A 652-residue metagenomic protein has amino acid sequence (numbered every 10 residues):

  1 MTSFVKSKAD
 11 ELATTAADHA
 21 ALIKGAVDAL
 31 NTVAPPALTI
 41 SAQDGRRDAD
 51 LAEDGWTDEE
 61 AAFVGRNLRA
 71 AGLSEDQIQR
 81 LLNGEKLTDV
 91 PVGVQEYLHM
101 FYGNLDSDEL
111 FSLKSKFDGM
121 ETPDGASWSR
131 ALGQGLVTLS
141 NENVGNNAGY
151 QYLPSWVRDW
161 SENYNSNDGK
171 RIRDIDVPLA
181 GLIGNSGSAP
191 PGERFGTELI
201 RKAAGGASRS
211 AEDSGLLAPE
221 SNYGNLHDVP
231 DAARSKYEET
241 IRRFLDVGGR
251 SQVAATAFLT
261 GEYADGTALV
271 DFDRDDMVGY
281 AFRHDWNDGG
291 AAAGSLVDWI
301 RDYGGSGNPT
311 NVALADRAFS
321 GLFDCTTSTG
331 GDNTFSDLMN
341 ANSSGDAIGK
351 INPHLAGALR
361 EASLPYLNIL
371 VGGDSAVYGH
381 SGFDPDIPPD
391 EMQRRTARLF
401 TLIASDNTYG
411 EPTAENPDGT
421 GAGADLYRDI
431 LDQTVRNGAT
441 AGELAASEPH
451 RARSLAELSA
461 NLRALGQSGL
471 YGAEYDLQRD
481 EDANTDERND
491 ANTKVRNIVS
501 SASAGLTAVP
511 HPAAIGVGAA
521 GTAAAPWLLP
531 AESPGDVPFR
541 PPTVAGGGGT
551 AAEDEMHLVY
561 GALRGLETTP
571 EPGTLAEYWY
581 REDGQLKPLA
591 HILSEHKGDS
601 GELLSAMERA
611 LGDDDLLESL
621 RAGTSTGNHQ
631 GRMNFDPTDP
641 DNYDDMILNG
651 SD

Functional and structural regions predicted by a protein language model:
M1-D228, Y237-I241, Q252, G565-D652: Intrinsically disordered, low-complexity charged segments of secreted bacterial virulence and antibacterial
D89-V92, E96, D108, P123 (+17 more regions): Residues within HEAT/ARM-like alpha-solenoid scaffolds
V94, H99, K114, N147-G149 (+16 more regions): Generic intrinsically disordered, low-complexity segments enriched for polar/acidic and small residues
Y102, G249, L259, F282 (+2 more regions): Ankyrin-repeat helical core positions
D213, F258-E262, G373: General "foldedness" signal
G249-V253, T507: Sec-exported extracytoplasmic/periplasmic mature domains
A254-H284: Short linear, low-complexity motifs centered on an aromatic residue
D288-D652: Long, contiguous all-alpha helical interaction modules
